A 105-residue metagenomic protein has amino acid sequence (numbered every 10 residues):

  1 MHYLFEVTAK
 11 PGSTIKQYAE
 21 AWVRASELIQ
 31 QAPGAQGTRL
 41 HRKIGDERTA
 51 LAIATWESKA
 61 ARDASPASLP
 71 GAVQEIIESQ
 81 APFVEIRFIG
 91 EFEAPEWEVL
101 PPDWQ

Functional and structural regions predicted by a protein language model:
H2-A9, R39-P70, D103: Short, well-ordered beta-strand segments in beta-rich or mixed alpha/beta enzyme and ligand-binding folds
T8-E20: Short, surface-exposed ligand-recognition loops at beta-strand->loop->(often short) alpha-helix junctions that present
T14-K16, A25-L28, L40-K43: Intrinsically disordered, low-complexity segments enriched in polar/charged residues with Gly/Pro, especially when
K16, A25, A50, Q74-I77 (+1 more regions): Alpha-helix boundary/interfacial micro-motifs
R24-Q36, T55-E91, Q105: An amphipathic, aromatic/His-enriched active-site/gating alpha helix that lines ligand/cofactor pockets
R42, G90-E93: A general secondary-structure junction signal
F92-L100: A short acidic, often aromatic-flanked loop/helix-cap motif at beta-alpha or helix-coil junctions that lines enzyme
